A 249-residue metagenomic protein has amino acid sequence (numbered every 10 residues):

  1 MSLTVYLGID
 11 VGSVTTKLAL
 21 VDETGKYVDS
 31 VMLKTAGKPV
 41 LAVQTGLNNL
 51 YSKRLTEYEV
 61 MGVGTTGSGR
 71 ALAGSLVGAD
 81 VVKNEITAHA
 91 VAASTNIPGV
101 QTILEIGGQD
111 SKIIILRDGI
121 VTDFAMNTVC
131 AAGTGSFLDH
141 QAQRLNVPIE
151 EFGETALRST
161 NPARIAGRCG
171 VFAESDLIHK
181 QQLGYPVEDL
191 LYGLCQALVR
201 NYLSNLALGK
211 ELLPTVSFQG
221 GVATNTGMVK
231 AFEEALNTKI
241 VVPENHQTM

Functional and structural regions predicted by a protein language model:
S2-K26, V100-R117, N161: Gly/Thr-rich phosphate-binding beta-strand-loop-beta motif of the actin/hexokinase/Hsp70
Y6-L41, T45-N49, F124, T128-V129: Short glycine-rich, Thr/Ser-proximal phosphate-binding strand/loop in the N-terminal lobe of ATP-dependent enzymes
M32-T35, R54-I86, T122-D123: Short beta-strand-loop/turn "lid" adjacent to the catalytic site in phosphate-handling enzymes
K38-P39, D118-N161, Q247: Glycine-rich phosphate-binding loop plus the immediately following alpha-helix
G46-M61, Y202-P214: Phosphate/pyrophosphate-binding loops at sites that engage ATP/ADP/AMP, CoA/4′-phosphopantetheine, polyphosphate
S68-G69, E211-A235, P243-M249: Glycine-rich phosphate-binding loops at beta-strand->alpha-helix junctions
S175-S204: Adenine-nucleotide phosphate-binding core of ATP-dependent small-molecule kinases
